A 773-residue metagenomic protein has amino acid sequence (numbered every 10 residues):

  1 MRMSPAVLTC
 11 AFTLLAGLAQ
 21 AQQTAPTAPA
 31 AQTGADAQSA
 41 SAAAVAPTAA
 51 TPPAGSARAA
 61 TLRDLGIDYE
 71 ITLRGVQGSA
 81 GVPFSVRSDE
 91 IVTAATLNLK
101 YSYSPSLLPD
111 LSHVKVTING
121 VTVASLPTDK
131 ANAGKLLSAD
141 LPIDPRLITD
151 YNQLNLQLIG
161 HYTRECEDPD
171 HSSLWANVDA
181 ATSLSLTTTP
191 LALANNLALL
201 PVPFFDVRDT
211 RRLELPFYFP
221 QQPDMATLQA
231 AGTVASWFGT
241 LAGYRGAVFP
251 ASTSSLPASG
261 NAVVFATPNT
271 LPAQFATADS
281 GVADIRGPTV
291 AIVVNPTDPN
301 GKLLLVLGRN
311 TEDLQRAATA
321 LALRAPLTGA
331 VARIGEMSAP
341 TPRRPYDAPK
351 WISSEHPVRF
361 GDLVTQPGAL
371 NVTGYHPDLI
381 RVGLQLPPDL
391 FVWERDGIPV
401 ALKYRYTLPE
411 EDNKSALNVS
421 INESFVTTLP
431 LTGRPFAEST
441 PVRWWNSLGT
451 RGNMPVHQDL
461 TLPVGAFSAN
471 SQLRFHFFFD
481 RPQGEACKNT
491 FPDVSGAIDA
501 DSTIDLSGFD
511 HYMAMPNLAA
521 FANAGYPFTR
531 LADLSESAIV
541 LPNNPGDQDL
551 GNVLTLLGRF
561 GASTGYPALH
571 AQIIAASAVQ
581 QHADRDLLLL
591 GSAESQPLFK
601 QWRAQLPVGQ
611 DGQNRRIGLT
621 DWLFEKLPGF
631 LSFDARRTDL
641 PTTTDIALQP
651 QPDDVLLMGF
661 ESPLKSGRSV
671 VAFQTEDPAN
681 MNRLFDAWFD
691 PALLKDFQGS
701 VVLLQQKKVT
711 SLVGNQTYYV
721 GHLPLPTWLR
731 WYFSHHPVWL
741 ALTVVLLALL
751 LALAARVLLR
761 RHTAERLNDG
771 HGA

Functional and structural regions predicted by a protein language model:
M1-L8: Bacterial N-terminal signal peptides that target proteins for export
T9-G17: Bacterial N-terminal signal peptides
Q23-A773: Solvent-exposed alpha-helical segments and adjacent loops that form catalytic or protein-interaction surfaces
